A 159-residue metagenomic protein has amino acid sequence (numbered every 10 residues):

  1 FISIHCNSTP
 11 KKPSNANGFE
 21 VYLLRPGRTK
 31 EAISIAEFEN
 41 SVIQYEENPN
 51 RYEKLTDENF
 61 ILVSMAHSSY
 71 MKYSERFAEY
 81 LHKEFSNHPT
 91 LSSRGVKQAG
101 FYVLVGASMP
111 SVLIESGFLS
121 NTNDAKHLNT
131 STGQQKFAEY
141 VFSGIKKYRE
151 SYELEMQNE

Functional and structural regions predicted by a protein language model:
F1-E159: Active-site-proximal helix/loop segments of hydrolytic enzymes
